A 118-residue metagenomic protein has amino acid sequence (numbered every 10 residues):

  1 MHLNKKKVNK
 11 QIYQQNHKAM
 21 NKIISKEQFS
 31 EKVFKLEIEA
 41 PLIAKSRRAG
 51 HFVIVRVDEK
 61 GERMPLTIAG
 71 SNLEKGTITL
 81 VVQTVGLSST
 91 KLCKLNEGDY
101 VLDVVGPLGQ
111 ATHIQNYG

Functional and structural regions predicted by a protein language model:
Y13-E97: Ferredoxin-reductase
T90-G118: FNR/FR-type flavoprotein reductase catalytic core
